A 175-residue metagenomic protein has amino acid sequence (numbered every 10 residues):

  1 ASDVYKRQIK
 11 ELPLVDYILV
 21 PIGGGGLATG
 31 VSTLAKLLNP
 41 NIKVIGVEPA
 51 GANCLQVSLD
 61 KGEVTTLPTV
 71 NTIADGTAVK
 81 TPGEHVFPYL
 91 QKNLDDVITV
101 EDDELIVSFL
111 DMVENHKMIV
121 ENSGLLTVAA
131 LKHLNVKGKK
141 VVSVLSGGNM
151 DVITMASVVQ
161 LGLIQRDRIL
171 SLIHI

Functional and structural regions predicted by a protein language model:
A1-Y5: Short, small-residue-biased leader/transition segments that mark boundaries at the very start of proteins
K6-K92, K132-L170: Glycine-rich phosphate/pyrophosphate-binding loop at beta-loop-alpha junctions
E84-F87, Q91-V136, I169-S171: Glycine-rich phosphate/diphosphate-binding loops and the adjacent beta-loop-alpha structural elements that coordinate
